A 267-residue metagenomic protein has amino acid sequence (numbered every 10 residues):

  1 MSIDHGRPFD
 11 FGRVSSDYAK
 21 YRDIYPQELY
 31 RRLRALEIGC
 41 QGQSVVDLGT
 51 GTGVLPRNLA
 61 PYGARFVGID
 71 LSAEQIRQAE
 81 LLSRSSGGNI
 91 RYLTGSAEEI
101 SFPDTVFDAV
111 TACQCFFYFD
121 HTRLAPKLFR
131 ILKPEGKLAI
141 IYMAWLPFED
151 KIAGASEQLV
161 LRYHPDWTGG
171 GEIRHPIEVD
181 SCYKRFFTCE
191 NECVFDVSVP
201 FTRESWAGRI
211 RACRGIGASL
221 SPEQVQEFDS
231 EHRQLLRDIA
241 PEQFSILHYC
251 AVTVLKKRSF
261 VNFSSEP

Functional and structural regions predicted by a protein language model:
M1-C40: Conserved class I S-adenosyl-L-methionine
G42-S44, T105: Nucleotide donor/acceptor-binding cores
S44-V46, T52-E99: Class I SAM-dependent methyltransferase SAM/SAH-binding core
E98-A109: A short acidic, Gly/Pro-enriched loop at the edge of an enzyme's catalytic core that lines a small-molecule cofactor
A112-C113, H121: A short beta-strand submotif of the Rossmann-like class I SAM-dependent methyltransferase core that lines
F119-L128: A short, conserved alpha-helix within the catalytic core of class I
F129, K133-V199: Conserved catalytic/acceptor-binding region of the Class I
I177-P267: Conserved Class I S-adenosyl-L-methionine
